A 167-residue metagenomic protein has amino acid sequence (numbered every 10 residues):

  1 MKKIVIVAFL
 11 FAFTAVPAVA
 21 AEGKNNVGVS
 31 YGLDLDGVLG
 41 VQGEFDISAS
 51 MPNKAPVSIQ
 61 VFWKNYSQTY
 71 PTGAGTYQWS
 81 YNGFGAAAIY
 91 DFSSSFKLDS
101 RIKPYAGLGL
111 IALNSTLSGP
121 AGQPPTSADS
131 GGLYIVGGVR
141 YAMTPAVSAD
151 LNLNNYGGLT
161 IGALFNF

Functional and structural regions predicted by a protein language model:
M1-K24: Cleavable N-terminal export/targeting peptides
E22-S95, S148-D150, N154, T160: Glycine- and aromatic-enriched membrane insertion/assembly motifs of diderm outer-membrane and organelle channel
F92-P120, P125-S130: Mid-chain, well-packed structural core segment of small domains
I111-S115, G138, N152: Mature soluble domains of exported/periplasmic/lumenal proteins and thiol-rich metal-chelating peptides
I135-G137, Y141, P145: Catalytic phosphate/metal-binding cores of nucleic-acid and nucleotide-processing enzymes, i.e., regions that mediate
G157-F167: Outer-membrane beta-barrel "beta-signal"
